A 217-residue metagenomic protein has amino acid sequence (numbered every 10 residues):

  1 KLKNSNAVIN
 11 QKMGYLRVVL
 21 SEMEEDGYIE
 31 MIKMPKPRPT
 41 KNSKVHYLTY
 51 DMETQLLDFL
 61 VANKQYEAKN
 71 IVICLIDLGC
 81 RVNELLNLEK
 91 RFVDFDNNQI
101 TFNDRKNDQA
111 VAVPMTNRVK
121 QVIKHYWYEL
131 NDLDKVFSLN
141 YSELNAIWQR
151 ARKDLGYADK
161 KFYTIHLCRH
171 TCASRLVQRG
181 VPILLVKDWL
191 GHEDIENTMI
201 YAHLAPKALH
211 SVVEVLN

Functional and structural regions predicted by a protein language model:
K1-S21, N63-K64, S138-E143, A158-T164: N-terminal core-binding DNA-recognition domain of tyrosine site-specific recombinases/integrases
N10, D26-V82, L86, K106 (+1 more regions): Basic, Lys/Arg- and aromatic-enriched nucleic-acid-binding interface segment
E30-M31, D96-N103, K120-R150: Major-groove DNA-contacting interfaces characterized by cationic-aromatic clusters
Y47, D104-D108, L190, D194-V215: Catalytic-site neighborhood detector that most strongly recognizes the C-terminal catalytic loop/helix of tyrosine
Y47-M52, L78-C80, N87-H125: Conserved tyrosine-mediated DNA breakage-rejoining catalytic core shared by Y-recombinases
D58-Q65, V113, W127-K135, N145-D188 (+1 more regions): Short, basic (Lys/Arg/His-rich) helix/loop patches that form interaction surfaces in the mid-to-C-terminal regions
F59, V111-N117, Q121-H125, H203-N217: DNA/chromatin major-groove-contacting recognition/catalytic segments
C74-L75, L88, R175-R179, W189 (+1 more regions): Short alpha-helical segment immediately N-terminal to, or the first helix within, an HTH/HTH-like DNA-binding domain
